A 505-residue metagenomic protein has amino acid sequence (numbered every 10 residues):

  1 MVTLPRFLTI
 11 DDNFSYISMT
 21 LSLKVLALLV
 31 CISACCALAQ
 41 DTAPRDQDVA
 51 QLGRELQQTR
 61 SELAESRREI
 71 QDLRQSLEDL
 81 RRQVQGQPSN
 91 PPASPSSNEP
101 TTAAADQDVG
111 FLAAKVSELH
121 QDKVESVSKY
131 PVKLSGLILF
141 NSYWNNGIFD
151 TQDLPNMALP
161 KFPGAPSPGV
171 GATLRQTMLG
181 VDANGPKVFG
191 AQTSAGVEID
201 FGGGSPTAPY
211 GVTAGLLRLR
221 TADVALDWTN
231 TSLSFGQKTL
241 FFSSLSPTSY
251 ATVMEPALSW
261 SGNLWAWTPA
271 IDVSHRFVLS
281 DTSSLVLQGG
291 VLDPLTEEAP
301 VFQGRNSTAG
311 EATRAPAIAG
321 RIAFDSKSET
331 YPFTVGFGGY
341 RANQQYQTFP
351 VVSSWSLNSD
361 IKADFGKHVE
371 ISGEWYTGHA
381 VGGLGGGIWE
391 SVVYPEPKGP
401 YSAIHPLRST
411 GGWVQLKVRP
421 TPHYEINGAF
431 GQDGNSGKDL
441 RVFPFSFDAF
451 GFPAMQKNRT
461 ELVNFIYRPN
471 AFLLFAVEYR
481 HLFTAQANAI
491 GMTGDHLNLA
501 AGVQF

Functional and structural regions predicted by a protein language model:
A39-T151: N-terminal periplasmic/intermembrane-space "pro-region" immediately following the signal or transit peptide
V109, H120-E298, R314-A319, A323-E329 (+3 more regions): Outer membrane beta-barrel
V127, V170-Q176, V212-L219, G262-A266 (+5 more regions): Transmembrane beta-barrel outer-membrane domains
N145-F149, P206-A208, S244-T248, T296-P300 (+5 more regions): Outer-membrane beta-barrel proteins
T151-N156, A214, A251-E255, G304-T308 (+4 more regions): Flexible, surface-exposed loop regions and adjacent strand-edge segments of Gram-negative outer-membrane beta-barrel
G164-S167, T207-Y210, V253-W260, Q303-A309 (+4 more regions): Extracellular loop and loop/strand-boundary signature of outer-membrane beta-barrel proteins
T313, G320, F324-M455, R459: Detector for outer-membrane/organellar transmembrane beta-barrel domains, recognizing the amphipathic beta-strand
Y467, T493-F505: Outer-membrane beta-barrel "beta-signal"
